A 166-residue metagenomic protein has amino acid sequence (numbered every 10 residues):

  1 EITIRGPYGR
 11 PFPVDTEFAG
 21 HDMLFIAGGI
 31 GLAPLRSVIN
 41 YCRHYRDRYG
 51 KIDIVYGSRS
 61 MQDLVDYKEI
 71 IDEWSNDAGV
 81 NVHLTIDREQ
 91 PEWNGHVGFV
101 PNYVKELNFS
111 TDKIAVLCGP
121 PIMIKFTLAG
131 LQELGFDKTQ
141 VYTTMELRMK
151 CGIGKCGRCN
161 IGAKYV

Functional and structural regions predicted by a protein language model:
E1-M149: FNR/FR-type flavoprotein reductase catalytic core
P121-I122, M145-V166: Local cysteine-cluster metal-coordination motifs and their immediate loop/turn environment, predominantly Fe-S cluster
